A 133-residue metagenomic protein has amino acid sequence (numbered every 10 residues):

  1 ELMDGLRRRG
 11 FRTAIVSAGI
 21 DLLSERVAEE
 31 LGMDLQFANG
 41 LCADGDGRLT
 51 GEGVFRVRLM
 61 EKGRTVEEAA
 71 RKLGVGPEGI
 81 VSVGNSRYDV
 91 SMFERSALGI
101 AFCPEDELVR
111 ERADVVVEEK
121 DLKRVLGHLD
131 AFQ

Functional and structural regions predicted by a protein language model:
E1-Q133: C-terminal cap/substrate-recognition subdomain and adjoining C-terminal extension of metal-dependent phosphatase-like
